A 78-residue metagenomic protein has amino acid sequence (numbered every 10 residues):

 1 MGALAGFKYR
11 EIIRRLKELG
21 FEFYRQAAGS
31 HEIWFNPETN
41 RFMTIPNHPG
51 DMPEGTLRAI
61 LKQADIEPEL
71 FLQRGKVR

Functional and structural regions predicted by a protein language model:
M1-Q26, N36-P37: N-terminal first-folded block
A3-G6, T44, D51, L70: Residue-level preference for alpha-helix termini and adjacent loops
R10, I33, A59: Short, electropositive, low-hydrophobicity segments enriched in small/polar residues
R10-E11, M43, A64, G75: Residue-level marker of intrinsically disordered, low-complexity segments enriched for small/polar residues
F23-G55, Q63: A short, structured beta-strand/loop element
G50-R78: C-terminal structural segments of small proteins and small subunits
